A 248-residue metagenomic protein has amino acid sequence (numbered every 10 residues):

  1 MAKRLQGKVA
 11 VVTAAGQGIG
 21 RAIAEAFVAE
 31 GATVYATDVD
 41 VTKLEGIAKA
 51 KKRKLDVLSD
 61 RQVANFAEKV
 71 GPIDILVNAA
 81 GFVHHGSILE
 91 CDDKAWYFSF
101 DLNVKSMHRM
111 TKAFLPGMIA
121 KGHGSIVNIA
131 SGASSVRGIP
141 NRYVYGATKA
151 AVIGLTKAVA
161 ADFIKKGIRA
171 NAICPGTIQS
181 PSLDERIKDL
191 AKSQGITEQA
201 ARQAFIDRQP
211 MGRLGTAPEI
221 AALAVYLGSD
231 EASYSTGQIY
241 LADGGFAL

Functional and structural regions predicted by a protein language model:
A80-H84: Conserved NAD(P)H cofactor-binding loop of Rossmann-fold oxidoreductase domains
S87-I88, D92-F100, F205: Substrate-binding pocket helix/loop in short-chain dehydrogenase/reductase
H108, M211-A242, A247: C-terminal substrate-recognition "lid" of short-chain dehydrogenase/reductases
T111, T148, T156: Active-site helix of classical SDR
P116, A161-D162, S233: Alpha-helical segment proximal to the catalytic Tyr-Lys
S131: Residue(s) in the substrate-gating loop at a strand-loop-helix junction that position the organic substrate next
I164, R169, S235-G237: Short, small/polar-rich loop/turn modules that mediate ligand/substrate recognition or access, typified
